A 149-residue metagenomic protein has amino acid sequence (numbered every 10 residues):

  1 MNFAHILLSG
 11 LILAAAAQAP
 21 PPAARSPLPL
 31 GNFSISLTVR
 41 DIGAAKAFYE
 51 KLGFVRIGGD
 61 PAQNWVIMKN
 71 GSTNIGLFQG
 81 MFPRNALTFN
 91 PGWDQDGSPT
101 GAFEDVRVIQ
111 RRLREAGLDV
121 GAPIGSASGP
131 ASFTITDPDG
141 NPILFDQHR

Functional and structural regions predicted by a protein language model:
N2-S9: Sec-dependent signal peptide recognition, specifically the positively charged N-region followed immediately by
G10-A44, H148-R149: N-terminal beta-strand motif that seeds the catalytic metal site of vicinal oxygen chelate
P29, S36-M81: Core segments of cupin and vicinal oxygen chelate
R40-G43, M81-F82, F89-D139: Vicinal oxygen chelate
G59, F78-M81, G125-S126, F145-R149: Short beta->alpha transition motifs characteristic of CBS
W65, N74, A86, S132-T134: Short hydrophobic/aromatic beta-strand element in the GNAT-like acyltransferase core that lines or flanks the acyl-donor
T73-G76, D139-I143: Short, charged/polar, Gly/Pro-enriched secondary-structure boundary elements
